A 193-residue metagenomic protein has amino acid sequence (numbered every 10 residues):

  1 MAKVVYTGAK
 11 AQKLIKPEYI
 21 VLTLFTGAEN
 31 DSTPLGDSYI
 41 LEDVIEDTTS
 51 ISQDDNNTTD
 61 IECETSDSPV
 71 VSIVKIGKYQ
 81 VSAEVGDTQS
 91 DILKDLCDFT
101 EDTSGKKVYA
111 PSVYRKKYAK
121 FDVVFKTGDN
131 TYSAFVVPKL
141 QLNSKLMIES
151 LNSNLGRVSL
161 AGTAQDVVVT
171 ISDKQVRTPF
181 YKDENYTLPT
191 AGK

Functional and structural regions predicted by a protein language model:
A2-L93, K139-R157: Solvent-exposed edge beta-strands and adjacent loop segments that serve as assembly or binding interfaces
N30-S32, S90-I92, F125-F135, T170-I171: Short, surface-exposed beta-strand/loop "edge" segments at domain boundaries and coil↔beta transitions
N56, D60-C63, K116-Y118, F135 (+1 more regions): N-terminal low-complexity, charged segments
Q80-E84, K120-D122, S159-T163: Beta-strand secondary-structure signal
D95-K107, V136-P138: "Short basic amphipathic alpha-helical interaction patches in structured regions
T103-A119, P179-K193: Short, cationic low-complexity segments
Y109-S150: Acidic, glycine-rich flexible loop segments
S133-K193: Mixed-charge, glycine-accented linear interaction segment located at domain edges/termini
